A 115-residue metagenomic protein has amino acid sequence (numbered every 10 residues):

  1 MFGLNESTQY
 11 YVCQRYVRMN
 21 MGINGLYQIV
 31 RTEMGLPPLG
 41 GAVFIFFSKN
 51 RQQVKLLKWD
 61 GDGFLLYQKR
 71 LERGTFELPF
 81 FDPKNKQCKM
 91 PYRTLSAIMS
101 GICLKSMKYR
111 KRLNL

Functional and structural regions predicted by a protein language model:
M1-L115: Polybasic/polar functional segments that serve as interface/processing modules
